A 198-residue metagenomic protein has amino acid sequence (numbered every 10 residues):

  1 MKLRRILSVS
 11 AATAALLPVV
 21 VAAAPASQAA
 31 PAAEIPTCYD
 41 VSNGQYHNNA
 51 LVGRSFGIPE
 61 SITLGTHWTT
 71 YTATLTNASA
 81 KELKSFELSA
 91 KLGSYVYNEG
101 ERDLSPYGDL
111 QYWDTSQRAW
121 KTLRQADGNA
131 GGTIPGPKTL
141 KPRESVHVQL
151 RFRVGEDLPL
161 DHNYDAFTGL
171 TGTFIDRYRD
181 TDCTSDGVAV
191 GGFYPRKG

Functional and structural regions predicted by a protein language model:
M1-A30: Secretory targeting and sorting signals
A32-L64: Low-complexity, acidic Ser/Thr/Pro/Gly-rich terminal tails and inter-domain linkers that flank the onset of structured
G65-K84: Short beta-strand elements of extracellular/lumenal beta-sandwich folds
K81-S89, E99: Short, hydrophobic/aromatic beta-strand segments
E82, D157-F167: Short glycine/proline/serine/threonine-rich loop/turn segments at secondary-structure transition edges
S94-T133: A surface/secretory-pathway sequence property marking extracellular, secreted, or lumenal proteins enriched
E99-R102, H162, F174-V188: Beta-sandwich strand segments
G131-L160: Low-complexity, intrinsically disordered segments enriched in Ser/Thr together with acidic residues
